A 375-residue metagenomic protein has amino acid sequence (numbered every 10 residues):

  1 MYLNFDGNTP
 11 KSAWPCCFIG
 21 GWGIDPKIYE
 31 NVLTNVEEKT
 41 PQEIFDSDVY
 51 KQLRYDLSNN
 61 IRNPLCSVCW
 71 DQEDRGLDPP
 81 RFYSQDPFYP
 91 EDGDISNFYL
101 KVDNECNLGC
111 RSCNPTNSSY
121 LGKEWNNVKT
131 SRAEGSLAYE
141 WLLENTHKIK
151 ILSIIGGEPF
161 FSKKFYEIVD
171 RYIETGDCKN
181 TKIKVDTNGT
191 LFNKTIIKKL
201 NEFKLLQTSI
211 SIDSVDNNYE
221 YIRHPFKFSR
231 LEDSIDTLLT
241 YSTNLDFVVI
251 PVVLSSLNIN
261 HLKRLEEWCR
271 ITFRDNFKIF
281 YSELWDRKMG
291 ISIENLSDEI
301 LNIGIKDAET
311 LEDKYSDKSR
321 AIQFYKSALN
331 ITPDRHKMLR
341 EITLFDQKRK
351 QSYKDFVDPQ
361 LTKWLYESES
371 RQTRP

Functional and structural regions predicted by a protein language model:
M1, N60-F82, G109: Cysteine-cluster motifs in flexible loop/terminal segments that predominantly coordinate metals
M1-W14, F18-K39, K101, N201-E202 (+2 more regions): Radical SAM enzyme [4Fe-4S]-AdoMet core and its adjacent flexible, acidic and glycine-rich loops/tails across
Y2-P15, Y89-T116, K150-I154: N-terminal pre-triad scaffold of radical SAM enzymes
G20-S67: Membrane-interface junctions of multi-pass transporters
W70-Q72, C113-S119: Detector for the c-type heme attachment site
L77-P90, S118, G122-N126: Short cysteine/histidine-rich zinc-coordinating motifs and their immediately flanking basic loops
I95-E105, T116-E134, H147-K163, T175-N193 (+3 more regions): Core AdoMet radical
E140-N145, D170-G176, K199-L200: Leucine-rich repeat
